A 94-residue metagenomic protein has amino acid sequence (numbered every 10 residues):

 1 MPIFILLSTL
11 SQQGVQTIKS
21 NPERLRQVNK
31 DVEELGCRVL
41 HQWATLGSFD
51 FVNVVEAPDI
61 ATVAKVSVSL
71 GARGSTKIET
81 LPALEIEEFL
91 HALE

Functional and structural regions predicted by a protein language model:
M1-E94: A compositional/biophysical signature of low hydrophobicity enriched in polar/charged and small residues
